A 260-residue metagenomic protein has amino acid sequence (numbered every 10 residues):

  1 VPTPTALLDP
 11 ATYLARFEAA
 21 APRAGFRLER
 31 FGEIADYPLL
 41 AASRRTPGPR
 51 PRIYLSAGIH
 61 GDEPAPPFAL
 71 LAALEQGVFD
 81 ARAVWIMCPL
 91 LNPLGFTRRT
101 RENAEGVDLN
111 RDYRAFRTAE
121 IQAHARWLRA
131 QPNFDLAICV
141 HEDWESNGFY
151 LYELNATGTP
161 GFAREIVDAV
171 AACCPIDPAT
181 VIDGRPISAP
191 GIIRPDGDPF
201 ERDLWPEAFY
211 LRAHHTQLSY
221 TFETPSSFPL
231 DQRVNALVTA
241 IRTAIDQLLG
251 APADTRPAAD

Functional and structural regions predicted by a protein language model:
V1-A41, F134: Short glycine- and acidic-rich boundary segments immediately preceding or forming the N-terminal edge of structured
T5, N110-R114, L230: Second-shell loop/turn segments in exported
L28, L39-A41, M87, A137 (+1 more regions): Conserved beta-strand scaffold positions in the cores of enzyme catalytic domains, especially in NTP/NDP-utilizing
R30, Y37-L39, P175-P178, L237 (+2 more regions): Well-ordered secondary-structure scaffolds
L39-P49: Short beta-strand-to-loop junctions in surface cap/lid or active-site-entrance loops
R50-R52, P64-F200, E207-R212, Q217: Active-site/substrate-binding loop(s) of hydrolase catalytic cores
R194-D260: Active-site-adjacent mobile loop/cap segments within catalytic or ligand-binding domains
